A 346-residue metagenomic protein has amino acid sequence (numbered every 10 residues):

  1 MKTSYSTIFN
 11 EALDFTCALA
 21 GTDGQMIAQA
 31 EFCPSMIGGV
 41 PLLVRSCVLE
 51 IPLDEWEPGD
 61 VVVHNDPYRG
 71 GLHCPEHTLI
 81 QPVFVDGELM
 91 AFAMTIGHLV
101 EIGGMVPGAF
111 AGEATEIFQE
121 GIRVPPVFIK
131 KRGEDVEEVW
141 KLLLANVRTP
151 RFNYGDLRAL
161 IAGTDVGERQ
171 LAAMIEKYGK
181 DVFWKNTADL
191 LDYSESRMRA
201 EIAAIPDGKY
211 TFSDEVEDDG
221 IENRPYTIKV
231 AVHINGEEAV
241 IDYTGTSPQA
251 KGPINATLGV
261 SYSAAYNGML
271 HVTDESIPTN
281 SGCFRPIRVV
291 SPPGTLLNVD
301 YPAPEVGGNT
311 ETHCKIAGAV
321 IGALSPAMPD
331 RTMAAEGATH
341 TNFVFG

Functional and structural regions predicted by a protein language model:
M1-P58, V63-G346: Glycine/proline-enriched, intrinsically flexible loops and inter-domain linkers
